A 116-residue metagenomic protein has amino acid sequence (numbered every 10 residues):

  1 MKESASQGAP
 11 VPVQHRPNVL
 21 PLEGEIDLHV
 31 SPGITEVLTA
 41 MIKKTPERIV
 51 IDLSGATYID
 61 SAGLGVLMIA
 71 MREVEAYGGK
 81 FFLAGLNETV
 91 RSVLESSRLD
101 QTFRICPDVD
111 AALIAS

Functional and structural regions predicted by a protein language model:
M1-P21: Short beta-strand/loop segment at the start of cytosolic alpha/beta domains
E25-F103: Amphipathic alpha-helical interaction surfaces in cytosolic regulatory modules
R104-D108: Short acidic-hydrophobic, aromatic-tinged amphipathic segments that line or gate anion-handling sites
